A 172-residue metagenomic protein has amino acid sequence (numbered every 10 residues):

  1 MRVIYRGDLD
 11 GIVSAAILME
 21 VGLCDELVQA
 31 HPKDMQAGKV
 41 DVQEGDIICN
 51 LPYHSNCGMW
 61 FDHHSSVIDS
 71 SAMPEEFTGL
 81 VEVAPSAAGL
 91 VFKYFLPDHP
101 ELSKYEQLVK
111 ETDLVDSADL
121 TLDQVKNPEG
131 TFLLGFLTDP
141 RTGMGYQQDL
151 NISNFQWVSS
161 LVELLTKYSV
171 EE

Functional and structural regions predicted by a protein language model:
M1-M144: Replace "Mg2+/Mn2+-dependent" with "divalent metal-dependent
L122-E172: Acidic catalytic cores of enzymes that act on phosphate-bearing nucleotides/polynucleotides
